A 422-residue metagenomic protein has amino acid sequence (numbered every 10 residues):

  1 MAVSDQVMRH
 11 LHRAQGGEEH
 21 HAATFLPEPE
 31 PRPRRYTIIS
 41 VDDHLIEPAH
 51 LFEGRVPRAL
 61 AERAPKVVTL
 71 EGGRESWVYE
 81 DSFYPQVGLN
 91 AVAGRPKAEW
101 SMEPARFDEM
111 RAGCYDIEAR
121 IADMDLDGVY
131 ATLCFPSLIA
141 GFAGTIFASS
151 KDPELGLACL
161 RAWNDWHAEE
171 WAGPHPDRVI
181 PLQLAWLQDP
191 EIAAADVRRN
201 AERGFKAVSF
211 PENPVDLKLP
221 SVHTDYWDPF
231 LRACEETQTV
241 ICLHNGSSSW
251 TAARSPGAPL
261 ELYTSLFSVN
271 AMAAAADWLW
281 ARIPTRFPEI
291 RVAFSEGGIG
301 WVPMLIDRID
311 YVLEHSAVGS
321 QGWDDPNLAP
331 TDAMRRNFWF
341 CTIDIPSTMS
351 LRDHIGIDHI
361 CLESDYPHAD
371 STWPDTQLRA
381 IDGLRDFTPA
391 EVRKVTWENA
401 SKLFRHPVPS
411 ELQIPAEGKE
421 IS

Functional and structural regions predicted by a protein language model:
A2-T37, E53-E103, D108-A131, D165-E169 (+9 more regions): Mid-to-C-terminal alpha-helical segments outside catalytic/metal-binding sites
S4, L155-A158, A172, D177-I180 (+4 more regions): Catalytic pocket-lining loop regions of alpha/beta-barrel enzymes, especially the amidohydrolase/enolase/GH5 lineages
I38-V41, E47, M124, A131-P136 (+4 more regions): A structural signal for short, well-ordered beta-strand segments and their strand-loop junctions that often border
D43-H44, D365-Y366: Active-site metal-binding loops of divalent metal-dependent hydrolases
E99-D108, A140-L155, E191: Surface-exposed, active-site-proximal loop segments in enzymatic domains
F135-A140, N245-W250, Y366-H368: Short glycine-enriched loops at secondary-structure junctions
G141-T145, S249-A258, S371-W373: Short acidic/His/Gly/Ser-rich catalytic and metal-binding motifs that mark active-site loops of diverse hydrolases
I146-D152, S255-L266, T376-I381: Short glycine/proline- and charge-enriched loop/turn segments that cap or connect secondary-structure elements
